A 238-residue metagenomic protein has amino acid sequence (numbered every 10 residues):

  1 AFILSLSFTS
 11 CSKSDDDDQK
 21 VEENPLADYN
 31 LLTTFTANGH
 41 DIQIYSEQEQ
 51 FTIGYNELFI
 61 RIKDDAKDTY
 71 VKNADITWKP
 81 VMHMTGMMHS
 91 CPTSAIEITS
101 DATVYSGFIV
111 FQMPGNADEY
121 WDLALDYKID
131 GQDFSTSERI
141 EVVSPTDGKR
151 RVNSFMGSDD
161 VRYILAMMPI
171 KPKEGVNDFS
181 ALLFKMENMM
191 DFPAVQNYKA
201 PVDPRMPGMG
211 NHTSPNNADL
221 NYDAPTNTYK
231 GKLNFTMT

Functional and structural regions predicted by a protein language model:
L6-S10: C-terminal motif of bacterial Sec signal peptides marking the signal peptidase cleavage site
S14-A102, N116-D118, I129-G131, E141-P145 (+2 more regions): Acidic/polar, low-complexity intrinsically disordered N-terminal segments immediately downstream of a Sec signal
S46, I62-D64, I109-F111, Y127 (+2 more regions): Hydrophobic beta-strand positions in extracellular immunoglobulin-like domains
T52-A66, K173-M189: Beta-strand-rich structural segments
G54, E119-W121, G175, Q196-Y198 (+1 more regions): A glycine-anchored, Pro-Gly-centered beta-turn/N-cap motif
D64-A95, F184-D219: Short flexible loop/turn segments that cap and initiate beta-strands
I98-V110, E119, Y222-F235: Aromatic sugar-binding surface patches on proteins that engage polysaccharides or sugar-phosphate polymers
P114-L182: Surface-exposed beta-loop interaction hotspot
